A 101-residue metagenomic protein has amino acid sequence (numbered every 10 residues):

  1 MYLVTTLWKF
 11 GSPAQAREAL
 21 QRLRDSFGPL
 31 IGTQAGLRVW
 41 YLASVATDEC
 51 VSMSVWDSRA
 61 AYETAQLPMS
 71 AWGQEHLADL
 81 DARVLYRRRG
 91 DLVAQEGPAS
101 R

Functional and structural regions predicted by a protein language model:
M1-V51, D57-A71, A78-R101: Short S/T/G/P-rich N-terminal loop/turn motif that feeds into the first structured element of a domain
